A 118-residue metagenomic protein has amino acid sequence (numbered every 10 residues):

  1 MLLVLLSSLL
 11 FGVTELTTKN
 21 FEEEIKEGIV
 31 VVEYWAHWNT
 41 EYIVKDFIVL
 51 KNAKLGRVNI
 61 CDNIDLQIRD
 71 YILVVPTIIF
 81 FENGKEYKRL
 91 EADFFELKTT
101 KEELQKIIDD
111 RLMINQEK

Functional and structural regions predicted by a protein language model:
V4-G12: Hydrophobic h-region of N-terminal signal peptides that target proteins for export in Gram-negative bacteria
V13-T17, V58-I60: Short gly/ser/thr-rich secondary-structure transition/capping motifs
E15-K51: Local sequence-structure signature of Cys/Sec-based thiol-disulfide redox active-site neighborhoods
Y34-A36, V58-C61, D93: Active-site-proximal beta-strand/loop segments in catalytic clefts of secreted hydrolases
H37-T40, C61-N63, E86-Y87: Solvent-exposed loop/turn segments at secondary-structure junctions within structured extracellular/periplasmic domains
K45-Y71: Mature extracytoplasmic domains of secretory-pathway proteins
R69-E82: Structural micro-motif
F80-K118: Non-catalytic, surface beta->alpha helical segment in thiol-disulfide oxidoreductase systems
